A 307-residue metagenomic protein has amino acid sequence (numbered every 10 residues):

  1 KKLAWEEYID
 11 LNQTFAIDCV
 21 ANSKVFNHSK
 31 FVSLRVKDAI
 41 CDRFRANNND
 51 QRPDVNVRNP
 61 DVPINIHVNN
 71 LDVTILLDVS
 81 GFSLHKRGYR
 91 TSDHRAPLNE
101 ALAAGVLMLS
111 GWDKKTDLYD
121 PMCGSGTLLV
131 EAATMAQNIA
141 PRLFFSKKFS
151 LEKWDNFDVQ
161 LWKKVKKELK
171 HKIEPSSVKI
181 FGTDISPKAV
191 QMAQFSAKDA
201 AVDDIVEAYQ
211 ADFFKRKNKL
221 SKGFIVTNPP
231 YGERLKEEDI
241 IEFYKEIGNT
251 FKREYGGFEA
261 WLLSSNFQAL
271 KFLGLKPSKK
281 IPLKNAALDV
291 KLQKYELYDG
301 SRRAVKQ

Functional and structural regions predicted by a protein language model:
K1-P60: Non-catalytic nucleic-acid substrate-recognition regions in nucleic-acid-modifying enzymes
I17, I66, A193, N228 (+1 more regions): Residue-level signal for inorganic ion chemistry
V20, H67-L109: Class I S-adenosyl-L-methionine
N22-V25, S83, P230-R234: A short, flexible beta-alpha/helix-coil linker loop
K30-D38, D42, E100, Q191 (+2 more regions): Short, well-ordered alpha-helical segments
F44, N49, V55-P60, I64-R87 (+1 more regions): Catalytic cores of enzyme domains
L98-N218, E233, I241: Conserved S-adenosyl-L-methionine
A211-Q307: C-terminal catalytic and target-recognition region of SAM-dependent MTase-like enzymes, primarily methyltransferases
